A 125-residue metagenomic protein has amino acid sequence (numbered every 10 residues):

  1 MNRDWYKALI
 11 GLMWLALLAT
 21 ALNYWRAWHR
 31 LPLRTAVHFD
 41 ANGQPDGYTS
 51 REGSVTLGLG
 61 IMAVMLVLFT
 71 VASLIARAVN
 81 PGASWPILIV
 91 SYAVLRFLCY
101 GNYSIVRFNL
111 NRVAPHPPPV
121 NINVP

Functional and structural regions predicted by a protein language model:
M1-W5: Short, Lys/Arg-rich, polar N-terminal cytosolic tail immediately upstream of the first transmembrane signal-anchor
Y6-A16, T20-R26, R51-P125: Membrane-associated feature with strongest affinity for ZDHHC
N23-V55: Active-site and channel-lining beta-strand-loop segments that bind or position nucleotide-derived/phosphorylated
